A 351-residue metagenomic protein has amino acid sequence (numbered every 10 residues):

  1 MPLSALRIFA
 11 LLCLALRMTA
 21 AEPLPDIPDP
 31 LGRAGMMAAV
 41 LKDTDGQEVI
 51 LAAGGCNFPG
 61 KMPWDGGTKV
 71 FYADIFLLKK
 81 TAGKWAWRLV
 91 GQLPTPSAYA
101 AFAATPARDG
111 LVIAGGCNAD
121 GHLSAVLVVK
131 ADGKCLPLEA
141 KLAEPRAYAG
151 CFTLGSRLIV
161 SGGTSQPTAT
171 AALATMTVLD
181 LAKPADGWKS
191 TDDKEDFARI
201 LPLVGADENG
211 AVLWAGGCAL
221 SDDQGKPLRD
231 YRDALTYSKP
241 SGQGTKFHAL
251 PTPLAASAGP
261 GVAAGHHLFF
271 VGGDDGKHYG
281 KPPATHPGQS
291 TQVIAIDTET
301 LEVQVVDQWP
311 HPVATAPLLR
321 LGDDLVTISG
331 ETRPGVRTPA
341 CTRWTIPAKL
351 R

Functional and structural regions predicted by a protein language model:
M1-A5: N-terminal secretory signal peptides that target proteins for export/translocation
R7-R17: Bacterial N-terminal signal peptides
A20-R351: Kelch-like beta-propeller repeat domains
